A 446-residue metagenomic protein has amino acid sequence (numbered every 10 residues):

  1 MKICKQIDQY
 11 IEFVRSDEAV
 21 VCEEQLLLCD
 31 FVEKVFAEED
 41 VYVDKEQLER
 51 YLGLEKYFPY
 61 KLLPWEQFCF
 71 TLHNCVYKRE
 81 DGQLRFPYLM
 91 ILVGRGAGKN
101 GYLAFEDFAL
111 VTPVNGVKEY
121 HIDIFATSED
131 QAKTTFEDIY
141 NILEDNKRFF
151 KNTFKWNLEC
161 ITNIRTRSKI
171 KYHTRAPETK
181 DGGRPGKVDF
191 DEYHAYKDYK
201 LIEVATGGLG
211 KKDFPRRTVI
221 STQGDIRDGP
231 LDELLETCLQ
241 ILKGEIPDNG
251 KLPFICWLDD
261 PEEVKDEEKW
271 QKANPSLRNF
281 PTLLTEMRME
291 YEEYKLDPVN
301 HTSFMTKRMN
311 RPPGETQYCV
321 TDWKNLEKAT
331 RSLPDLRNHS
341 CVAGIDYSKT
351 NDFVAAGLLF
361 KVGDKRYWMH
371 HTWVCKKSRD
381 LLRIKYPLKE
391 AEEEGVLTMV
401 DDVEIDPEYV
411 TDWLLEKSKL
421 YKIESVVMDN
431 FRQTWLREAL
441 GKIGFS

Functional and structural regions predicted by a protein language model:
M1-I345, K419, S425, I443-G444: Phosphate/NTP-binding elements of NTP-utilizing enzymes
T162-T166, F360-S425: Nucleic-acid-processing active sites and adjacent nucleic-acid-binding tracks, predominantly divalent metal-dependent
H194-A195, K349, R432: Short, glycine/acidic-enriched loop or turn micro-motifs at the edges of active sites
D198, F353, Q433-R437: Short, well-ordered alpha-helical microsegments
L336-V362, R366-Y367: Gly/Thr-rich phosphate-binding beta-strand-loop-beta motif of the actin/hexokinase/Hsp70
L420-R437: Short glycine-rich phosphate-binding loop at a beta-alpha junction
W435-S446: Short acidic, glycine/proline-enriched helix-loop-strand junctions
